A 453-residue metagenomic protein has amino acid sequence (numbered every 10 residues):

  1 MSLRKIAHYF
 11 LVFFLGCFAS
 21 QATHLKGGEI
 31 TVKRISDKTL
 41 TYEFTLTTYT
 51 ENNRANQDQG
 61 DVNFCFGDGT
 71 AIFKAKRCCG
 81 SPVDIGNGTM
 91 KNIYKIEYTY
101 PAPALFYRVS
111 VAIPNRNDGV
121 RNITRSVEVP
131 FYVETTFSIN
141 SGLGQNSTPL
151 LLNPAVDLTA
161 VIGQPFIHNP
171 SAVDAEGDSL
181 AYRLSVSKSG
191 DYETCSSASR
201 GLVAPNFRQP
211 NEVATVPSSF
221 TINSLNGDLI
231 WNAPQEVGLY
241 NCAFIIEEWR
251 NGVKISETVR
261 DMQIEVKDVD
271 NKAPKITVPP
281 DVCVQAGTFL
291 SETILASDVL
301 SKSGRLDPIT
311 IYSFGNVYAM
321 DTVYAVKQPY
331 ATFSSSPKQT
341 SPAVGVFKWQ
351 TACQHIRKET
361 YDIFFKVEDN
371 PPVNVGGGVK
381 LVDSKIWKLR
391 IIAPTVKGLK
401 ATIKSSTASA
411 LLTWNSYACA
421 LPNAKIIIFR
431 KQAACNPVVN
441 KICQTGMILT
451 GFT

Functional and structural regions predicted by a protein language model:
L40-F44, F166-H168, T288-E292, A408-L412: Structural beta-strand segments of beta-rich domains
T48-N52, S171-D178, I294-D307, C353 (+2 more regions): Extracellular acidic, Ser/Thr/Pro-rich low-complexity tracts
I85, P337-T340, K425-T453: Recognizes extended acidic, P/S/T-rich segments that occur within or adjacent to Ig-like beta-sandwich modules
N92-N115, N223, A233-E236, T351-R357 (+1 more regions): Residue-level recognition of secondary-structure-to-loop junctions
R116-V120, E247-I255, V367-K380: Short, solvent-exposed loop/turn segments at the edges of extracellular beta-sandwich modules
Q209-P234, A325-A352: Strand-loop-strand motifs at the edges of beta-sheets in extracellular beta-sandwich domains
E265-A273, K385, R390-G398: Extracellular interdomain linker/stem segments of modular secreted and single-pass surface proteins
K388-N423: Pro/Thr/Ser/Gly-rich low-complexity, intrinsically disordered linker/stalk tracts
